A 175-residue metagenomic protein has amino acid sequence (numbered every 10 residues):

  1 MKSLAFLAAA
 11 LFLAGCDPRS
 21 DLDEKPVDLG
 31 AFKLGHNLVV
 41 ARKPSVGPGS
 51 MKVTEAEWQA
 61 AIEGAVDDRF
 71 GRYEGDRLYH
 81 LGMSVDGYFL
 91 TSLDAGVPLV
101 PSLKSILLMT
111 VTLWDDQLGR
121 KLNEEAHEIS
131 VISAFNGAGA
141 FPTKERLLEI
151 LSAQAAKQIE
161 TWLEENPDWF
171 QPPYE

Functional and structural regions predicted by a protein language model:
M1-P18: Sec-dependent bacterial lipoprotein signal peptides
C16-A60, D168-E175: A structural "domain/chain start" motif
D17-L22, A31, L103-E125, Q171-E175: Intrinsically disordered, low-complexity linear regions
P44-K52, R120-T161: Short secondary-structure boundary motifs at beta->alpha junctions and helix caps
M51-L78: N-terminal, post-signal-peptide region of Sec/Tat-exported proteins
D67-G71, L90, A156, E160-P167: Sec-exported extracytoplasmic/periplasmic mature domains
R72-L122, I132-P142: Surface-exposed short loop/turn segments
